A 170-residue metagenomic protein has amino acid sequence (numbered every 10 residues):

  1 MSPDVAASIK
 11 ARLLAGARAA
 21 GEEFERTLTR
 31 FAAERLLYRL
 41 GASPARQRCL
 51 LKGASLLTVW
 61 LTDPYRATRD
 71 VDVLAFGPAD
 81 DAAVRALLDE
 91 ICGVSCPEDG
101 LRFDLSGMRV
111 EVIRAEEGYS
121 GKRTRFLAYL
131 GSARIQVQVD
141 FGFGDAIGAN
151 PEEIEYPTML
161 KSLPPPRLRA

Functional and structural regions predicted by a protein language model:
M1-A170: Compositionally biased terminal segments of proteins
